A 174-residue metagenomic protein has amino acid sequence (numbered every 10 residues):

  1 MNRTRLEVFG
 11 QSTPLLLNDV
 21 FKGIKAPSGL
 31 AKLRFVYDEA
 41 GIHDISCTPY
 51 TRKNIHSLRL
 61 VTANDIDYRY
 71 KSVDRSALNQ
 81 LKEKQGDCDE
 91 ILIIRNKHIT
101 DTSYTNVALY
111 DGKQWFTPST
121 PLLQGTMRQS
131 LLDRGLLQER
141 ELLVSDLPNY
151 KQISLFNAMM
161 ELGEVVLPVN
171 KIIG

Functional and structural regions predicted by a protein language model:
N2-G174: Helix-start/capping segments and mature chain N-termini
